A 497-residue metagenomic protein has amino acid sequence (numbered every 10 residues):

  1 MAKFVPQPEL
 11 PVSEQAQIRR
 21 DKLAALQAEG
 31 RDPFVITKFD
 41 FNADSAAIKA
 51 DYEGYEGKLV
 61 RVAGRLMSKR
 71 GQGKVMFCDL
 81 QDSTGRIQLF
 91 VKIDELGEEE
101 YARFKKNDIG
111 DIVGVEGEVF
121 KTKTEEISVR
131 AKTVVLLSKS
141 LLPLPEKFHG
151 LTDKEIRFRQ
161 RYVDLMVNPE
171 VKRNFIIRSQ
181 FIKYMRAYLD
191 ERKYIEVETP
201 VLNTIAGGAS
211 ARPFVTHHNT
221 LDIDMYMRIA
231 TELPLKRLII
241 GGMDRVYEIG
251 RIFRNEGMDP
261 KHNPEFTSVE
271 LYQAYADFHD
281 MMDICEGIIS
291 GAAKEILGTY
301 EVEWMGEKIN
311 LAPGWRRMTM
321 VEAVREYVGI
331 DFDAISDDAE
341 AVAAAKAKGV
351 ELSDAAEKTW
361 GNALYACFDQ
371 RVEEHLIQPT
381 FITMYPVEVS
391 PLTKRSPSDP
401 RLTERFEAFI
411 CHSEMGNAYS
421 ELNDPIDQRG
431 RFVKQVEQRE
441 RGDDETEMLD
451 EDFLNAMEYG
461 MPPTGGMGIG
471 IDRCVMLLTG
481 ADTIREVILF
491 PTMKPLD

Functional and structural regions predicted by a protein language model:
M1-D497: Class II aminoacyl-tRNA synthetase catalytic cores and aaRS-like
